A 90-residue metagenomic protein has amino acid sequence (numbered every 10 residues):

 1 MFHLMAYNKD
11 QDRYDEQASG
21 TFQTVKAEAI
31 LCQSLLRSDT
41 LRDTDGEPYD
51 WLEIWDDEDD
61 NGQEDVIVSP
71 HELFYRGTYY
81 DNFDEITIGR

Functional and structural regions predicted by a protein language model:
M1-E16: Short aromatic-glycine-(Arg/Gly/Cys) micro-motifs in beta-strand/loop hairpins
L4, A27, E64-V66: N-terminal cationic amphipathic segment used for targeting or macromolecule association
L4, F22, A29, L52-I54: Hydrophobic beta-strand residues in large extracellular and virion-surface proteins
D10-R13, G20-G46: A short, charged, amphipathic alpha-helix used as a generic interaction element across diverse proteins
D12-S19, G62-I67: Surface-exposed loop/edge segments in extracytoplasmic proteins
L35-R90: Short, mixed-charge low-complexity intrinsically disordered segments
